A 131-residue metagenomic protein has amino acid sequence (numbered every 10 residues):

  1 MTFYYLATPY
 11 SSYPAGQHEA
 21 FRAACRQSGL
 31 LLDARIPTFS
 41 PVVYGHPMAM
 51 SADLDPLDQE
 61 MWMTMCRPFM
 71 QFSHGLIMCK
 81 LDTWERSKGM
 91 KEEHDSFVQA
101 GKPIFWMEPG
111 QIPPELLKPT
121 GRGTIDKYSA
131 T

Functional and structural regions predicted by a protein language model:
M1-T131: Conserved catalytic or regulatory cores that recognize and/or transform ribose-phosphate-containing ligands
